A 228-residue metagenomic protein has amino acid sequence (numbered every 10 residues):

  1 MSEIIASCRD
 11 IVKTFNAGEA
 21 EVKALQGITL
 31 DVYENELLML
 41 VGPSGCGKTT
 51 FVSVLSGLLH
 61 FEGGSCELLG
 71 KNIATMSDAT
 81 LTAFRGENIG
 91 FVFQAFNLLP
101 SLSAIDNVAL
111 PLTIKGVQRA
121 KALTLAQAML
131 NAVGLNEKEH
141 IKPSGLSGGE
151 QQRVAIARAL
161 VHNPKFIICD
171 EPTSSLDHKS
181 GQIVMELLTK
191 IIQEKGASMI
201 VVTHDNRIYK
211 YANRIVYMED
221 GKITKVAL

Functional and structural regions predicted by a protein language model:
M1-I4, L228: Short, Lys/Arg-enriched, disordered terminal segments
I4-M218: ABC family nucleotide-binding domain
I215-L228: H-loop (His-switch) and adjacent beta-strand-loop-beta switch element of ABC-type ATPase nucleotide-binding domains
